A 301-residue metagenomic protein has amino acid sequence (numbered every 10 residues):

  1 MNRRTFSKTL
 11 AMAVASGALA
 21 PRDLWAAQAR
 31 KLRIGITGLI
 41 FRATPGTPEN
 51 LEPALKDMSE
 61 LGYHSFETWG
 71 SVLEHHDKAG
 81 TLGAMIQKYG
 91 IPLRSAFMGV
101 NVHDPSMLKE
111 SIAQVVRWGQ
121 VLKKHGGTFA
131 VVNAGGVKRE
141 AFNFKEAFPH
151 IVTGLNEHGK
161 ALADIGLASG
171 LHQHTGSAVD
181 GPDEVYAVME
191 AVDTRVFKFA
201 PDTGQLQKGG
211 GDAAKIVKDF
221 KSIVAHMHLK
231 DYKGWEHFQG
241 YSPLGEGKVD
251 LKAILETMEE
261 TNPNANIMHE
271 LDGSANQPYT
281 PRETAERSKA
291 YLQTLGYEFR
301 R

Functional and structural regions predicted by a protein language model:
N2-R33, A43-S59, P182-F197, P201 (+1 more regions): Histidine-acidic metal/acid-base catalytic patches
L10-L19, Y89-P92, D104-F199, K208 (+1 more regions): Active-site acidic/histidine proton-transfer and metal-coordination neighborhood in alpha/beta enzyme cores
Q28-A29, L55-E60, H75-S95, Q114-G126 (+5 more regions): Acidic (Asp/Glu)-rich catalytic clusters
L32-G38, F66-T68, L93-M98, A130-V132 (+4 more regions): Hydrophobic faces of well-ordered beta-strands that scaffold small-molecule active sites in alpha/beta enzyme cores
L39-F41, W69-S71, M98-N101, G135-V137 (+4 more regions): Active-site beta-loop-alpha junctions enriched in small/polar residues
P53-S71: Catalytic domains of carbohydrate-active enzymes, especially glycoside hydrolases
H76-L82, M107-K109, F144, P278: Metal-dependent catalytic neighborhoods of phosphoester/phosphodiester hydrolases
V100-L108, S242-G245: The substrate-binding groove and active-site-proximal loops of carbohydrate-active enzymes, especially glycoside
